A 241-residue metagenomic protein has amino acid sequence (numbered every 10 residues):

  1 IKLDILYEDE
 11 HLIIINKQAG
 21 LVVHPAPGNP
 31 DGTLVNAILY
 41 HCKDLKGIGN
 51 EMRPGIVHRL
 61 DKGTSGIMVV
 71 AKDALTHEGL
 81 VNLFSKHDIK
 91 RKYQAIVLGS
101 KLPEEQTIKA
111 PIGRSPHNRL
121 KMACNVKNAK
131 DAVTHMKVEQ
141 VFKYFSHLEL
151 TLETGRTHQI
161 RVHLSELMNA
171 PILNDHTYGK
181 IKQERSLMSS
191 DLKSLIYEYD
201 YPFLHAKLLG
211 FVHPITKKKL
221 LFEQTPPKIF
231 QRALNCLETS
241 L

Functional and structural regions predicted by a protein language model:
I1-L241: RNA pseudouridine synthases
